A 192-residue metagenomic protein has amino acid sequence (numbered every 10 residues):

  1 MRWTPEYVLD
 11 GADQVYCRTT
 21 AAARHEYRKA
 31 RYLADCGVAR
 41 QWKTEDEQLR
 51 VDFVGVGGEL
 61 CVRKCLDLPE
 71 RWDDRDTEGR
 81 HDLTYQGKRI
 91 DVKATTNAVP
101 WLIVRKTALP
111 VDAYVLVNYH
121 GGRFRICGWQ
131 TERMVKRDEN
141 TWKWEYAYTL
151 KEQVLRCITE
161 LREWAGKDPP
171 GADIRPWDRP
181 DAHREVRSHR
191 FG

Functional and structural regions predicted by a protein language model:
M1-Q86, K93-G192: Nucleic-acid endonuclease domains
